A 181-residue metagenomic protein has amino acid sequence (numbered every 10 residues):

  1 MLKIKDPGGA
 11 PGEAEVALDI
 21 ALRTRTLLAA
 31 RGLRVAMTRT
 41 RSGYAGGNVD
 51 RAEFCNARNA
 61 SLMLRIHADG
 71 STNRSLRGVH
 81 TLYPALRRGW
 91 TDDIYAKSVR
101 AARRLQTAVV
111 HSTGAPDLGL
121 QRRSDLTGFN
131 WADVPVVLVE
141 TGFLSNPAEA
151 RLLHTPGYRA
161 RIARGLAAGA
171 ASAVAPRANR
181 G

Functional and structural regions predicted by a protein language model:
M1-F54, R58, A85: Active-site histidine-acidic residue metal-binding/catalytic motifs, centered on HxH/HExxH-like signatures
M1-P11, S71-I94, S98, A102: A short, glycine/acidic-enriched catalytic loop
K3, Y44-N48, S71-L76, W90-D93 (+2 more regions): Extracytoplasmic/secreted cell-surface and envelope-processing proteins
P11-D19, S42-V49, D92-R100, L153-R164: Soluble non-cytosolic domains of exported or imported proteins
L22-L33, N56-A60, A68, Q106-A115 (+3 more regions): Sec-exported extracytoplasmic/periplasmic mature domains
R31-R34, L62, R77-V79, D133-V137: Envelope-exposed proteins and targeting segments
R65-N73, L82, D117-G181: Active-site-adjacent mobile loop/cap segments within catalytic or ligand-binding domains
A96-D125: Active-site-adjacent substrate-binding region of metalloamidase/peptidase-like peptide-processing proteins
